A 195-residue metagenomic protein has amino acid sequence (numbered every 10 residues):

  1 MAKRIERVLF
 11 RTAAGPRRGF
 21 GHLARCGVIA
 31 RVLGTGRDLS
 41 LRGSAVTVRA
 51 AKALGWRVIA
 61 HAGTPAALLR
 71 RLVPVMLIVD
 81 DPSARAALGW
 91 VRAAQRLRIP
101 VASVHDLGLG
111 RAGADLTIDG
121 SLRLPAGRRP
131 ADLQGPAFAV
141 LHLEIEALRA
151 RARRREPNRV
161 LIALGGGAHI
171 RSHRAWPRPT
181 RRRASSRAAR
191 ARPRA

Functional and structural regions predicted by a protein language model:
R4-L9: Extreme N-terminal starter segment of soluble prokaryotic enzymes
F10-R11, G15-V32, R42-D132: Active-site and donor-binding regions of nucleotide-sugar-utilizing enzymes
G21-A24, G167-P179: A conserved mid-protein helix/loop that constitutes part of the nucleotide-sugar donor-binding site
I29-G36, P179-T180: A short, Lys/Arg-enriched amphipathic alpha-helix followed by its capping loop at the start of a domain
R37-D38, R57-I59, A184-S185: Short beta-strand elements in bilobed, periplasmic/extracellular small-molecule ligand-binding domains
L41, G167, A184-P193: Glycosyltransferase donor-sugar binding loop
A112-I170, P193: A nucleotide-sugar donor-handling region in carbohydrate enzymes
